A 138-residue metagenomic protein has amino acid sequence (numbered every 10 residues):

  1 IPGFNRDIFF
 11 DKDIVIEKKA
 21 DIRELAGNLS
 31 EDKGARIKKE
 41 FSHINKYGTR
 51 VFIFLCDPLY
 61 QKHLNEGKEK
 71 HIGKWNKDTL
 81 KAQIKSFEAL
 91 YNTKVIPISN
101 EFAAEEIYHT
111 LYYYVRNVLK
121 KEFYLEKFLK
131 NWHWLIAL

Functional and structural regions predicted by a protein language model:
I1-D11, E24-L138: Non-catalytic C-terminal interaction segments of nucleic acid-processing enzymes
K12-I22: Conserved catalytic cores of phosphodiester-cleaving nucleases, focusing on short active-site segments
